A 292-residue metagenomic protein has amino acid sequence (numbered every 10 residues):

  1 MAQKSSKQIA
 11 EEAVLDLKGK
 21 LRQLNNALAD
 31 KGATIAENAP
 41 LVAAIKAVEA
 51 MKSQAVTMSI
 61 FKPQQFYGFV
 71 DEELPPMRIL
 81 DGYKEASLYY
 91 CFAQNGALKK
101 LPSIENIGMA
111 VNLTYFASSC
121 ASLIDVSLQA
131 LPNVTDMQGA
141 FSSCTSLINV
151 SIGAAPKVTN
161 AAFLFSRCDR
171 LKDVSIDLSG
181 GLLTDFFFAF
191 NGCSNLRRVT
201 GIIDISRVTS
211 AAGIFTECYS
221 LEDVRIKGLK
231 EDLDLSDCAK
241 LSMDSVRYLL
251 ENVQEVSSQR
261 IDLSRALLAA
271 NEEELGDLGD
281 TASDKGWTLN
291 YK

Functional and structural regions predicted by a protein language model:
M1-L80, K84-A86: Surface-exposed receptor/substrate recognition regions of extracellular proteins
R22-G32, Y89, A93, S142 (+2 more regions): Extracellular/lumenal glycan-associated surfaces
V42-E49, S283-K292: A recurrent domain-boundary module in secreted/ectodomain proteins
V56-F61, F69-A86, G96-V111, A121-T135 (+7 more regions): Structural signature of tandem-repeat unit edges
T114-Y115, Q138-G139, A162-F163, F187-F188 (+1 more regions): Register-specific detector for alpha-helical tandem repeat solenoids, activating on a conserved position within each
A270-G286: Short, aromatic/basic amphipathic alpha-helical patches
